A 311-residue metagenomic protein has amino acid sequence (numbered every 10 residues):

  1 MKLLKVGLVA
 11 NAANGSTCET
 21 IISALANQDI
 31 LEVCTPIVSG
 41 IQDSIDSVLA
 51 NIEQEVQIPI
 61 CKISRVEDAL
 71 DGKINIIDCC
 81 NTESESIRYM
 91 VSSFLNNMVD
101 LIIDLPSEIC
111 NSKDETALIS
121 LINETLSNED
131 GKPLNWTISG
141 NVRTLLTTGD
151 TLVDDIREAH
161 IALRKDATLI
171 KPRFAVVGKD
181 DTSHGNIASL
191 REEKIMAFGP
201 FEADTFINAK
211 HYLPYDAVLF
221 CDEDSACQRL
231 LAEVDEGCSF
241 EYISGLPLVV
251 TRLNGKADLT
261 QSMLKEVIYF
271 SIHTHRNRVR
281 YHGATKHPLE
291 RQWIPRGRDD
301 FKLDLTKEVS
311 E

Functional and structural regions predicted by a protein language model:
M1-I119, N123, S127-N135, R143-L145 (+1 more regions): Contiguous, glycine/small-aliphatic-enriched amphipathic segments in soluble metabolic enzymes
S139: A short mid-domain helix/strand-loop element embedded in enzyme catalytic domains that forms or borders the active-site
